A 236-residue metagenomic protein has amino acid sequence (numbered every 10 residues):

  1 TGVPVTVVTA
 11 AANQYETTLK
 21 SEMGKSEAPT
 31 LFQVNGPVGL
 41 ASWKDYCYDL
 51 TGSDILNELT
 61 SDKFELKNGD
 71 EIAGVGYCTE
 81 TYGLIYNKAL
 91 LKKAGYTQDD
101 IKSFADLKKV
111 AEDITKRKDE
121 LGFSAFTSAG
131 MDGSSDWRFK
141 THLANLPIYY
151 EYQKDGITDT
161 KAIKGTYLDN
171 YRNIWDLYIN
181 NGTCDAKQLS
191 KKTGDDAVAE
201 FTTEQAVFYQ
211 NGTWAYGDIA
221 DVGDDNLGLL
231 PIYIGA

Functional and structural regions predicted by a protein language model:
T1-G39, I55, Q98, S190 (+3 more regions): Conserved N-terminal structural module of periplasmic/extracytoplasmic solute-binding proteins
G2-V5, S26-T30, E71-I72, R117-S124 (+3 more regions): Loop/turn elements at helix/coil->beta-strand transitions in domains of secreted/extracellular proteins
T9-T18, K102-D106, Q188-T202: Short helix-initiation/N-cap motifs at beta->coil->alpha
F32, D176-A236: Extracytoplasmic/periplasmic substrate-binding proteins
N35-Y86, A144: Hinge/lid segment of periplasmic solute-binding proteins
D49-D62, F126, G130-G133, P147-N173 (+2 more regions): Short, solvent-exposed loop/beta-turn-alpha elements that line the ligand-binding surface or hinge of extracytoplasmic
A73-Y77, Y82, K108-T160, A206: Extracytoplasmic/periplasmic solute-binding protein
A111-E112, G156-K191: Glycine-centered hinge/linker elements that transmit conformational signals in sensory and ligand-binding systems
